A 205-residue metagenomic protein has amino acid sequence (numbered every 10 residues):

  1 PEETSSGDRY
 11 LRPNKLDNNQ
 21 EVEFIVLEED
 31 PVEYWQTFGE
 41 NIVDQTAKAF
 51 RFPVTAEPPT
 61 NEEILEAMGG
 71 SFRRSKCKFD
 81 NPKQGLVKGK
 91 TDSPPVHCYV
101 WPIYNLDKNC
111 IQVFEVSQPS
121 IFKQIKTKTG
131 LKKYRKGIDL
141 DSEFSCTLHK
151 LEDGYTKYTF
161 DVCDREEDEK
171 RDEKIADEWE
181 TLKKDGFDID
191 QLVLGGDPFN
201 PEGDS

Functional and structural regions predicted by a protein language model:
P1-V113, S120-K123, T127-R135, Q191 (+1 more regions): OB-fold ssDNA-binding interfaces and closely related basic DNA-contact patches used across DNA replication/repair
N109-S205: Compact mixed alphabeta submodule
